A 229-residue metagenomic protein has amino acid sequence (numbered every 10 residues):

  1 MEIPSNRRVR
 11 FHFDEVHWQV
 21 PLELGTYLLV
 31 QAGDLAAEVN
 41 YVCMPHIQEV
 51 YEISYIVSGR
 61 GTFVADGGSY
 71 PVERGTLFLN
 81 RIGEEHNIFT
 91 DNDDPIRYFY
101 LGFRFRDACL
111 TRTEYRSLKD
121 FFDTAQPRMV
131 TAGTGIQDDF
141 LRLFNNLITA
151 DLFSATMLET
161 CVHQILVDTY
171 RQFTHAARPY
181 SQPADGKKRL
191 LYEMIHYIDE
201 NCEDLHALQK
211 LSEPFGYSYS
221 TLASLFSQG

Functional and structural regions predicted by a protein language model:
M1-E73, D91-P95, C109-D120, P127-M129: Generic protein-terminus/edge-of-domain signal
P45, L152-S154, A176-A184: Hydrophobic/aromatic-rich alpha-helical bundle segments in the mid-to-C-terminal region
V72-E85: Conserved metal-binding segment of the jelly-roll/cupin
G83-A108: Ligand-binding loop in jelly-roll beta-barrel domains
E114-Q172, H196: Amphipathic alpha-helical segments enriched in hydrophobic/aromatic residues interleaved with Lys/Arg
P183-M194: N-terminal positioning helix adjacent to the helix-turn-helix/winged-helix DNA-binding module
N201-G229: Basic/polar phosphate-binding segments, predominantly the helix-turn-helix DNA-binding elements of transcriptional
